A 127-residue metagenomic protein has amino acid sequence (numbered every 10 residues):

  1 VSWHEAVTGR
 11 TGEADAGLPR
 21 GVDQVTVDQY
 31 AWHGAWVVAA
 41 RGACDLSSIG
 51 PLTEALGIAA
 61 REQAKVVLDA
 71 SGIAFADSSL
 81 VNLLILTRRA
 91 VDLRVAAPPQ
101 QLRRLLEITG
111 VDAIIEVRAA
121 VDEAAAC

Functional and structural regions predicted by a protein language model:
V1-W3, A126-C127: Short, intrinsically disordered, low-complexity terminal/loop segments
W3-V7, T11-E54: STAS-typified acidic loop motif
V7, A43, T87, R118 (+1 more regions): Generic low-polarity alpha-helical segments
E13-G21, E116-C127: Short, charged, intrinsically disordered terminal tails
W32-G34, Q100, A120-D122: Residues that form or immediately flank small-molecule/cofactor binding pockets and catalytic motifs
L46-I115: Amphipathic alpha-helical interaction surfaces in cytosolic regulatory modules
